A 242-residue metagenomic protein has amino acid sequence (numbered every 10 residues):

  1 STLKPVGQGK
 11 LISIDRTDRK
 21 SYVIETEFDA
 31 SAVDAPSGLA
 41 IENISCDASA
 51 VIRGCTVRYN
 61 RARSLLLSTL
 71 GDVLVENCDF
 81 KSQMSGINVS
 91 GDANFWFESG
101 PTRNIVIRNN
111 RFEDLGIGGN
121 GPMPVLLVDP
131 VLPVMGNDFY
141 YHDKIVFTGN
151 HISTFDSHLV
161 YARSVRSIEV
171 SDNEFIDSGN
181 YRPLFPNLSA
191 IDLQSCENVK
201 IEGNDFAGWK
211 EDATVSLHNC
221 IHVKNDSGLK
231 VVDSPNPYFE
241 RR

Functional and structural regions predicted by a protein language model:
S1-R242: Extracellular parallel beta-helix/beta-solenoid repeat domains
